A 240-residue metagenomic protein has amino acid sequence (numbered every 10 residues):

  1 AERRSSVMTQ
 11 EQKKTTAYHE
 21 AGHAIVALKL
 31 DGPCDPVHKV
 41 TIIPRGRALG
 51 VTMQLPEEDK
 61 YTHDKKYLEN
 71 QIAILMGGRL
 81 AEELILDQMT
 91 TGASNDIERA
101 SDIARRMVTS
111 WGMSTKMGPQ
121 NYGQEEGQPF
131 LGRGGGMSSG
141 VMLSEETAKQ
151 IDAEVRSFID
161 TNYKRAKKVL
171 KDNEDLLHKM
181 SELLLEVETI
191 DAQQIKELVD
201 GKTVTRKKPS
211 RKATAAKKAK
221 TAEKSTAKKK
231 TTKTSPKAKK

Functional and structural regions predicted by a protein language model:
E2-Q10: P-loop NTPase nucleotide-binding/switch module
Q12-K240: Soluble catalytic regions of large protease machineries
